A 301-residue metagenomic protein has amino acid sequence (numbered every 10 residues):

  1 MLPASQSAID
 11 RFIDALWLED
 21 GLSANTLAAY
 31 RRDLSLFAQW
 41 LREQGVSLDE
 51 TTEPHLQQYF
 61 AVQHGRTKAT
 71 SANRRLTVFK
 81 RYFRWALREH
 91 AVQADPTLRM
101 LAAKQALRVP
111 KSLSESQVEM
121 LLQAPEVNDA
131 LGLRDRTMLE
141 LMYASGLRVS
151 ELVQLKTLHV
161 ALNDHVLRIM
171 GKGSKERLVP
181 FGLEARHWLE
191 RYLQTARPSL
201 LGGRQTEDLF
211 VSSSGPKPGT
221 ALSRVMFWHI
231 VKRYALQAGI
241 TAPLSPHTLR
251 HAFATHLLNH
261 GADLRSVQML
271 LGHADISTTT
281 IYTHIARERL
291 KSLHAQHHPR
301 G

Functional and structural regions predicted by a protein language model:
M1-G301: Conserved catalytic core of the tyrosine transesterase superfamily
